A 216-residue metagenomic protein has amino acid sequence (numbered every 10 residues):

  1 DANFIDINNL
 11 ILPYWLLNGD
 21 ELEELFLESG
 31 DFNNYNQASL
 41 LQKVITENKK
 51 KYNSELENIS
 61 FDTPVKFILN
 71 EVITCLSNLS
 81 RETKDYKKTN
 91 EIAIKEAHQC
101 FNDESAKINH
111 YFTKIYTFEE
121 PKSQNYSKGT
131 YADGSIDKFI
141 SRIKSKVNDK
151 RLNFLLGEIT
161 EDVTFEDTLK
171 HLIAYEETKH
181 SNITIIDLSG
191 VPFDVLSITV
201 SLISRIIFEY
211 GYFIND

Functional and structural regions predicted by a protein language model:
D1: Glycine-rich phosphate-binding P-loop
I7-D216: P-loop NTPase motor domains
